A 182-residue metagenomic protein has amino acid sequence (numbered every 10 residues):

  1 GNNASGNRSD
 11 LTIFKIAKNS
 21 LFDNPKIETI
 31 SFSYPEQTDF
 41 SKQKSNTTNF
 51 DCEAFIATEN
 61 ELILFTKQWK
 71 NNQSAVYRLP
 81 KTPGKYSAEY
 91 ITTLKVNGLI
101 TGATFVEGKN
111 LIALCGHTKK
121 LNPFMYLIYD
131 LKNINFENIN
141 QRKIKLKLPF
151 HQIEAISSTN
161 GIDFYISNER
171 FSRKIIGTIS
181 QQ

Functional and structural regions predicted by a protein language model:
G1-Q182: Sequence/structural signature of beta-propeller domains
